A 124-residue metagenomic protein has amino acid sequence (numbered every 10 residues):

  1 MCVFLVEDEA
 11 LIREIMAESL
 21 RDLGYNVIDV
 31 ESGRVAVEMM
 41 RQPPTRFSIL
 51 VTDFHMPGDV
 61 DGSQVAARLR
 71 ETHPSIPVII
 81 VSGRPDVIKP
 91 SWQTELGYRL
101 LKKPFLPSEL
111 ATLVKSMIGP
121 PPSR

Functional and structural regions predicted by a protein language model:
E7: Conserved acidic carboxylate
E14-D22: Charged docking surfaces used in two-component/phosphorelay signaling
G24-R34, M39, I76: Short hydrophobic/Thr-rich beta-strand motif most characteristic of the beta2 strand and flanking loop of CheY-like
S32, V60-V65: Acidic catalytic/metal-coordinating carboxylates
E38, S63-S75: Short amphipathic alpha-helix used as the core "switch/output" element in two-component signaling
D53-F54: Active-site residues of response regulator receiver
F105-M117, P122: C-terminal output helix
